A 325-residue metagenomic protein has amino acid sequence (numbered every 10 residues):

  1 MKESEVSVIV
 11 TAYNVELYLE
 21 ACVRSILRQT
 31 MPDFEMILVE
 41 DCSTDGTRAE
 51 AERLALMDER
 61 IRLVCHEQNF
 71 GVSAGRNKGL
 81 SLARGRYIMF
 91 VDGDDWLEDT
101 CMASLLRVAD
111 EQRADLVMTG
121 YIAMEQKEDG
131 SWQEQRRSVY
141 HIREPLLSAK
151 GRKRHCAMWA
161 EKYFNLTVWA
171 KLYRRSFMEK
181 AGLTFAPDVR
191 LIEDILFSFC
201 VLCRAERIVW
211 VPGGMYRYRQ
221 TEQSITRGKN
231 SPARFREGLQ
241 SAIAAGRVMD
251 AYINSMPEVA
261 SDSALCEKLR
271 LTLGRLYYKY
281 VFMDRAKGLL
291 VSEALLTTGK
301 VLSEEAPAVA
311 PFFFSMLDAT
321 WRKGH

Functional and structural regions predicted by a protein language model:
S4-S7, E35, L196: Cell-envelope/extracellular polymer assembly enzymes that use nucleotide-activated donors
R24-D33: Short, acidic, metal-binding catalytic loop of nucleotide-sugar glycosyltransferases
S25, E40-A49, Q68: A conserved acidic beta->alpha catalytic loop
H66-A83, W96: Glycine-rich, basic loop-to-helix element that forms the pyrophosphate-binding segment of sugar-nucleotide handling
I88: Short aromatic/hydrophobic "clamp" motif used to bind/position activated sugar donors
G93-V209, Y216-R236: Donor-binding/catalytic cores of nucleotide-activated saccharide and glycerol-phosphate transferases/polymerases
G213-E222, R227-P257, D284-L302: Catalytic core of nucleotide-sugar-dependent glycosyltransferases
Y278-H325: Membrane-interface aromatic/basic loop that binds lipid-linked glycans or pyrophosphate carriers, typified by
